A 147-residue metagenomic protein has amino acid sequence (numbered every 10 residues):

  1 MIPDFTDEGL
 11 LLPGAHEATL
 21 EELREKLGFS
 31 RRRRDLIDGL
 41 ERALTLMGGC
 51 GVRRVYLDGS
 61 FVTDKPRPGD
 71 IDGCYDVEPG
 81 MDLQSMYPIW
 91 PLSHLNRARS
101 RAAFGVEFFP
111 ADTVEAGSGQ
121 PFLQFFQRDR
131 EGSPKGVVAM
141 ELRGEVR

Functional and structural regions predicted by a protein language model:
M1-R54, D58, V62-P68, E78-R147: Catalytic core of pol beta-like nucleotidyltransferases
D70-D72: Acidic active-site catalytic centers that drive phospho-/nucleotidyl reactions and related ester hydrolyses
C74-D76: Short hydrophobic/aromatic beta-strand micro-patches that form the beta-sheet surface supporting nucleotide- or nucleic
